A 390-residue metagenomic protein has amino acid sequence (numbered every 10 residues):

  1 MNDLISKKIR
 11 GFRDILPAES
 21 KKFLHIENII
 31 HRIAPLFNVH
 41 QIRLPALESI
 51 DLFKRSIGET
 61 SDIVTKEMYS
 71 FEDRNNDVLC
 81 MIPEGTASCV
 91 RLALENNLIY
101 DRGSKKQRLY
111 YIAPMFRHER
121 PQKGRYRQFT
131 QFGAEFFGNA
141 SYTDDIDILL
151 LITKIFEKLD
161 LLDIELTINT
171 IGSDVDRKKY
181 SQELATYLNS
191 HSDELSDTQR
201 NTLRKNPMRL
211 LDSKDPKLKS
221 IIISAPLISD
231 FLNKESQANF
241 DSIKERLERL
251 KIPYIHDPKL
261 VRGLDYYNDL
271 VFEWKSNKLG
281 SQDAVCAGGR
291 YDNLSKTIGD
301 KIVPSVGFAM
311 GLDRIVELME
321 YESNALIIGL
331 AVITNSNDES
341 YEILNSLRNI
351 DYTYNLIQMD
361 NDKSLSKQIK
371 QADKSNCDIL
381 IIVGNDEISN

Functional and structural regions predicted by a protein language model:
M1-N390: TRNA-recognition modules of translation machinery and tRNA-sensing kinases, especially anticodon-binding
